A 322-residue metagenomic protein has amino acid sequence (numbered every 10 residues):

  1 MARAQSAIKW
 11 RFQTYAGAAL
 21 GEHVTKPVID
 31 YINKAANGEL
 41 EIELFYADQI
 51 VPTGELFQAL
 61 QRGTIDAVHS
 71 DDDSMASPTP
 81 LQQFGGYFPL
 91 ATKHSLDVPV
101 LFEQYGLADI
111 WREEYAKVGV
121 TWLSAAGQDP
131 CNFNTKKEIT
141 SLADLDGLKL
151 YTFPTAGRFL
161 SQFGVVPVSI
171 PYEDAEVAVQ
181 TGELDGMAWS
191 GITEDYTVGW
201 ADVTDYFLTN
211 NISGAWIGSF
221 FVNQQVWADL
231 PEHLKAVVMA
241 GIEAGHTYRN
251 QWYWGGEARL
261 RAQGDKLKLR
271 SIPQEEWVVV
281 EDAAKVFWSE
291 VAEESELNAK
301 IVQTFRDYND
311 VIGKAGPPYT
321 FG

Functional and structural regions predicted by a protein language model:
R3-D97, L107-G322: N-terminal secretory/targeting leader peptides
